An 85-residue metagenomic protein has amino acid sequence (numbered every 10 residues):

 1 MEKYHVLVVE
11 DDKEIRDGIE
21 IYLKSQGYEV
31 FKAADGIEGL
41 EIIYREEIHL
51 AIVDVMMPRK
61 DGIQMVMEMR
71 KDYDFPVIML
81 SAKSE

Functional and structural regions predicted by a protein language model:
M1-H5: Non-catalytic signal-transmission and effector/linker regions of two-component phosphorelay proteins
E10: Conserved acidic carboxylate
K13-F31: Two-component/phosphorelay signaling modules centered on CheY-like receiver
D35-E38, D61-Q64: Acidic catalytic/metal-coordinating carboxylates
Y44-E46, E68-F75, S84: Conserved phosphotransfer cores of two-component systems
E46-I52: Active-site beta3 strand of CheY-like receiver
D54, S81: Active-site residues of response regulator receiver
M57: Receiver (REC) domain active-site loop signature in two-component systems and cognate sites in sensor histidine kinases
